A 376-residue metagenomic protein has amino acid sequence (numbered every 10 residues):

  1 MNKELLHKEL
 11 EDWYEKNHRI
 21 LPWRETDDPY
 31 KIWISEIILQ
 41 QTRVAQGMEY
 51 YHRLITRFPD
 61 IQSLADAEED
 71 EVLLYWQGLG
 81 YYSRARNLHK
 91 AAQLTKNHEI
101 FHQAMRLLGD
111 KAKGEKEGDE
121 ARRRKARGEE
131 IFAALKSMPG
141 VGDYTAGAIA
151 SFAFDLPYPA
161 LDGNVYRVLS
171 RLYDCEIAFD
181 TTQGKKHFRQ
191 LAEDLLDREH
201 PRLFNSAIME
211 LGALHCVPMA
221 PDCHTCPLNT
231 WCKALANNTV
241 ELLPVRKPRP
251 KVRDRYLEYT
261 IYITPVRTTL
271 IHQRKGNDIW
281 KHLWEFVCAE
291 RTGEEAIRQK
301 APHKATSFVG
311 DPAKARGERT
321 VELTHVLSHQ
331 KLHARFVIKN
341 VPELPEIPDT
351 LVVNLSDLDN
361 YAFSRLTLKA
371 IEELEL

Functional and structural regions predicted by a protein language model:
M1-R19, E25, R122, A213-L376: Intrinsically disordered, low-complexity, charged terminal extensions of DNA damage-control enzymes
N2, H7-E9, W13-D222, L228-W231 (+3 more regions): Catalytic cores of DNA base-excision repair glycosylases
